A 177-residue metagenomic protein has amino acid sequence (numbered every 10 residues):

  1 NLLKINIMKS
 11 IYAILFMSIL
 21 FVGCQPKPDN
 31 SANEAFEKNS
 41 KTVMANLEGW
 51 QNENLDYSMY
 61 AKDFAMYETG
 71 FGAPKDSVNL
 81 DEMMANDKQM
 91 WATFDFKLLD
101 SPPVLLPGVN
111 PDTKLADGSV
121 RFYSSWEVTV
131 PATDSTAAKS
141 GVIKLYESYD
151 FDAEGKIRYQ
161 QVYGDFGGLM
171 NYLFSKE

Functional and structural regions predicted by a protein language model:
N1-V22: Sec-dependent bacterial lipoprotein signal peptides
Y12, C24-E177: C-terminal and inter-domain tail/linker signature
